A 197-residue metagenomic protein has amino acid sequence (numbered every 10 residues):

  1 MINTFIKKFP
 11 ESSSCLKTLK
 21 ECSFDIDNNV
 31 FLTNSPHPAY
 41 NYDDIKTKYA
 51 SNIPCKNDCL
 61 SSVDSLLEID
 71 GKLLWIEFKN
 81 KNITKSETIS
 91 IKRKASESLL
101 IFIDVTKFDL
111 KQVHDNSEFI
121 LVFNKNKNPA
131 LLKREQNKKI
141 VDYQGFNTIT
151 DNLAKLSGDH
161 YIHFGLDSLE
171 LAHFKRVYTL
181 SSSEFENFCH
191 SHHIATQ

Functional and structural regions predicted by a protein language model:
M1-D58: Acidic-basic catalytic patches of nuclease active cores, encompassing PD-(D/E)XK and other metal-cofactor nuclease
E11, N137-Q197: Polybasic (Lys/Arg-rich)
S23, V30, H37, I69 (+2 more regions): Short, flexible loop/turn elements at secondary-structure junctions
Y40-Y42, A50-N52, K92-L100, A154: Short linear motifs at secondary-structure transitions and domain/linker junctions
I53-C55, D64, T106-L110: Catalytic micro-motifs at enzyme active sites that drive phosphoryl/nucleotidyl and oxygen chemistry
S61: Beta-rich catalytic cores
S65-L67, G71-K81, S98: Conserved catalytic cores of phosphodiester-cleaving nucleases, focusing on short active-site segments
K81-E135: Catalytic cores of nucleic-acid endonucleases
